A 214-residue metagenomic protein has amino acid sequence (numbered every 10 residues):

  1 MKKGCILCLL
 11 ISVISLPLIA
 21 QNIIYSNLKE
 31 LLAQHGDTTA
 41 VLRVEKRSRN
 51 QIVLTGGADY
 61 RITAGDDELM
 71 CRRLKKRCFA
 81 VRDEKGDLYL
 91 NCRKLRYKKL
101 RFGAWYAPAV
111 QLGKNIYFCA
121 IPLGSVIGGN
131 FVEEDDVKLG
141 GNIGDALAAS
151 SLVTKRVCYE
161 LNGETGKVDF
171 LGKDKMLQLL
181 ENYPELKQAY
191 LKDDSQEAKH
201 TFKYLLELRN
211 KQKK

Functional and structural regions predicted by a protein language model:
M1-Y25: Bacterial Sec-dependent N-terminal signal peptides
S15, D59, T201-L205: Intrinsic disorder/low-structure terminal segments
I23-P184: Aromatic-patch recognition
L177-K214: C-terminal partner/receptor-binding element of secreted or periplasmic proteins
